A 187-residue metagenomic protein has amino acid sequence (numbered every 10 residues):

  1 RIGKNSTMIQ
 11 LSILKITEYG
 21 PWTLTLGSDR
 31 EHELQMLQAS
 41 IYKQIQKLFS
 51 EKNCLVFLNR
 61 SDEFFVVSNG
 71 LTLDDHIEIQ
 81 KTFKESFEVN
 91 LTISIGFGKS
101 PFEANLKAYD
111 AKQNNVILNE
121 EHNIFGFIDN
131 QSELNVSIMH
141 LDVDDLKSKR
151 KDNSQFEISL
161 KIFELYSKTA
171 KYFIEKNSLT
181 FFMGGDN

Functional and structural regions predicted by a protein language model:
R1-N187: Regulatory and interdomain segments flanking nucleotide-handling catalytic cores in signaling/defense enzymes
